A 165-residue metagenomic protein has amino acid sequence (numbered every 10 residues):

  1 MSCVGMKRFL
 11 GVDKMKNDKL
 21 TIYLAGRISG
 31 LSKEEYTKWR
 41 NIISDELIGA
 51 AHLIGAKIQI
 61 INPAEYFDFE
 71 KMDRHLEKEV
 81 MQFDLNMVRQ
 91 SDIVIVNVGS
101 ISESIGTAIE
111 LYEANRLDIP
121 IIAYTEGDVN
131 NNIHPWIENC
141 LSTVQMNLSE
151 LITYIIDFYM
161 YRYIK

Functional and structural regions predicted by a protein language model:
C3-K165: Conserved catalytic or regulatory cores that recognize and/or transform ribose-phosphate-containing ligands
